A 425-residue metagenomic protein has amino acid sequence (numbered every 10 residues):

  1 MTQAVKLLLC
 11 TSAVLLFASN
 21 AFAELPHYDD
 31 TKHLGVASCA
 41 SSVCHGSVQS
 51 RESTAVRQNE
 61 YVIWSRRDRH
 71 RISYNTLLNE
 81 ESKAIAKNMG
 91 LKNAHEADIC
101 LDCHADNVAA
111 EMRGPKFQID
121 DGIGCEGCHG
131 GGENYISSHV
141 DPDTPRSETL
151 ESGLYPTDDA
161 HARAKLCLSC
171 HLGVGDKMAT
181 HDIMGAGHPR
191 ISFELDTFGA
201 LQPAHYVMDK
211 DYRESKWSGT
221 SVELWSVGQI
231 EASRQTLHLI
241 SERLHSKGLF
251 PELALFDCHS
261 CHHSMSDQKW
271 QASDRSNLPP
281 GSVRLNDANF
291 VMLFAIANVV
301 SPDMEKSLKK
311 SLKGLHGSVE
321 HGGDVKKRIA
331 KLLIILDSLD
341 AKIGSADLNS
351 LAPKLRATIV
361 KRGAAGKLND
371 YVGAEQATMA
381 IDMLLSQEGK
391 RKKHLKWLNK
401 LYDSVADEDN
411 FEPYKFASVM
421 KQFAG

Functional and structural regions predicted by a protein language model:
M1-L9: Bacterial N-terminal signal peptides that target proteins for export
A18-N20: N-terminal signal peptide c-region/cleavage motif recognized by signal peptidases
A23-S42: Short N-terminal segments immediately surrounding and downstream of signal-peptide cleavage
E24-H27, V48-K87, P115-I123, G131-Y371: Primarily the internal scaffold of c-type cytochrome electron-transfer domains, especially repeated/multiheme c-type
A37-H45, L101, E126-H129, L168 (+1 more regions): Cys/His/Pro-rich metal-binding microdomains
K87-I123, Q387: Post-signal peptide N-terminal segment of secreted/secretory-pathway proteins
N286, V360, A364-G366, Q376-G425: A cross-kingdom marker for long, charged
